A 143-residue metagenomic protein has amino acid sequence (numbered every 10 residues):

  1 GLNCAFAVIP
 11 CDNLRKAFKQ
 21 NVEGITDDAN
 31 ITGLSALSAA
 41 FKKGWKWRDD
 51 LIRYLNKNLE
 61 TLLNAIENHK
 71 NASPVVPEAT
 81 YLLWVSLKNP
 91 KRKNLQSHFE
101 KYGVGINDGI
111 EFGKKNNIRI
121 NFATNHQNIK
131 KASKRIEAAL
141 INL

Functional and structural regions predicted by a protein language model:
G1-N56, L63: Conserved core segment of the aminotransferase class I/II
V8, W84-S86, N121-A123: Short hydrophobic/aromatic beta-strand micro-patches that form the beta-sheet surface supporting nucleotide- or nucleic
C11-D12, K88-P90, N125-Q127: Helix N-cap motif at beta-to-alpha junctions
S38, W47, Y54-L63, S73-S86 (+1 more regions): Conserved glycine-rich beta-strand-loop-beta hairpin in the small C-terminal domain of fold type I
A39, T61-H69, H98, A139: Alpha-helical structural signal in soluble globular domains
N71-P74, V104-I110: A short linear hydrophobic-aromatic micro-motif
S97-G105, F112-L143: PLP-dependent enzyme catalytic core of the Aspartate aminotransferase-like
